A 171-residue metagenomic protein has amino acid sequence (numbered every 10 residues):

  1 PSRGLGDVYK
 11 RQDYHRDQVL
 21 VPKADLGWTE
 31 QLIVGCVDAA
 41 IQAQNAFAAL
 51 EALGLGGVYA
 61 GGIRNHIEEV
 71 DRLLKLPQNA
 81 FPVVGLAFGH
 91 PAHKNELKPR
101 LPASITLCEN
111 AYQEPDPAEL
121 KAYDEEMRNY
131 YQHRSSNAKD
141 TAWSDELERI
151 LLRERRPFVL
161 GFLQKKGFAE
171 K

Functional and structural regions predicted by a protein language model:
P1-Y9: Single conserved hydrophobic/aromatic residue that forms the stacking wall/gate of nucleotide- or nucleobase-binding
D13-K23: Short, flexible, mixed-charge acidic loops at enzyme active sites
G27-L73, L86: Small-aliphatic-rich amphipathic alpha-helix that forms the alpha element of a beta-alpha
R64-H66, L76-P77, H90-H93: Short, catalytically relevant binding-site loops at active-site mouths
V70-L74, L97-R100: Active-site-proximal loop->helix
N79-P82: Rossmann-like dinucleotide-binding core of oxidoreductases
G85-K171: C-terminal helix-cap and adjacent tail motif
